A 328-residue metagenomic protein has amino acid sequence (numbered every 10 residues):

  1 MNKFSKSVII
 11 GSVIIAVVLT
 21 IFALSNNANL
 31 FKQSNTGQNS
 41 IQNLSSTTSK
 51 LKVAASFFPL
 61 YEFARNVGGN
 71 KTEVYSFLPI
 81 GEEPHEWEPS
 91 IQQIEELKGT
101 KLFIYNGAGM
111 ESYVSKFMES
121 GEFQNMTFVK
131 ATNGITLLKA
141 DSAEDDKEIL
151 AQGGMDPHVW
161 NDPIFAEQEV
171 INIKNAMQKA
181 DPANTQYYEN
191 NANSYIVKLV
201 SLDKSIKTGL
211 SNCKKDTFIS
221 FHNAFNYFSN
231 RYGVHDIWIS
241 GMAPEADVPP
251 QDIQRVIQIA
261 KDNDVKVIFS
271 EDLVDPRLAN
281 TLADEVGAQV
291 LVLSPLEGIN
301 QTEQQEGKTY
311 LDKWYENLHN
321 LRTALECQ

Functional and structural regions predicted by a protein language model:
N2-Q328: Extracytoplasmic metal-acquisition and chelation regions
